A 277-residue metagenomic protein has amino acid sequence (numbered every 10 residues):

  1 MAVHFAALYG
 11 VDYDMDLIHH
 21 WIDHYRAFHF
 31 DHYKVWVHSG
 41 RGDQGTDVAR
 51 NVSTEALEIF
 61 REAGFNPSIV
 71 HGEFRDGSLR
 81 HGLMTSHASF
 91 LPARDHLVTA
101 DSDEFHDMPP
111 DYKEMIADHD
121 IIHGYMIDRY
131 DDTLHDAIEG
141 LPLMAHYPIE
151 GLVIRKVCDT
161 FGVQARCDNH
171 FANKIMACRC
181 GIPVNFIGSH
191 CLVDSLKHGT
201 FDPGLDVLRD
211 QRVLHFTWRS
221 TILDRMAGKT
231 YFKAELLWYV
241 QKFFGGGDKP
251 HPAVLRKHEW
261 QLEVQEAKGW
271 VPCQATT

Functional and structural regions predicted by a protein language model:
M1-D23: N-proximal low-complexity "stem/linker" segments adjacent to membrane-targeting elements
V11-Y13, S39, Y125: Residue-level signal for short, function-critical loop segments
D23-H32: Short, acidic, metal-binding catalytic loop of nucleotide-sugar glycosyltransferases
Y33-H38: Short internal beta-strands
R41-A100: Active-site-proximal specificity loops/subdomain of glycosyltransferases
H81-M84, M108-T277: Catalytic-site signature of metal-activated, phosphate-bearing donor transferases, centered on the GT-A/GT-A-like
D101-H106: The conserved acidic donor/metal-binding loop of glycosyltransferases
